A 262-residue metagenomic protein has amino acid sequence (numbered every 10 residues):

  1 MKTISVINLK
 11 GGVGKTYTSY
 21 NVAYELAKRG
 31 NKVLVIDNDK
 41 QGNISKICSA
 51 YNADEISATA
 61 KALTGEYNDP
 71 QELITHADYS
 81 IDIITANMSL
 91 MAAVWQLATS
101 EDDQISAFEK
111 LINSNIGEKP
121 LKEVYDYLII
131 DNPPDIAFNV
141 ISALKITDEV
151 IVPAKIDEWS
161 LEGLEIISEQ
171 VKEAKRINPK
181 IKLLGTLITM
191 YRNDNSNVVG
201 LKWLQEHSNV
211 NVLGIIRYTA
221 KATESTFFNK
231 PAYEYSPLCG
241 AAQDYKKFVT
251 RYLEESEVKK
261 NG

Functional and structural regions predicted by a protein language model:
M1-G262: P-loop NTP-binding core
